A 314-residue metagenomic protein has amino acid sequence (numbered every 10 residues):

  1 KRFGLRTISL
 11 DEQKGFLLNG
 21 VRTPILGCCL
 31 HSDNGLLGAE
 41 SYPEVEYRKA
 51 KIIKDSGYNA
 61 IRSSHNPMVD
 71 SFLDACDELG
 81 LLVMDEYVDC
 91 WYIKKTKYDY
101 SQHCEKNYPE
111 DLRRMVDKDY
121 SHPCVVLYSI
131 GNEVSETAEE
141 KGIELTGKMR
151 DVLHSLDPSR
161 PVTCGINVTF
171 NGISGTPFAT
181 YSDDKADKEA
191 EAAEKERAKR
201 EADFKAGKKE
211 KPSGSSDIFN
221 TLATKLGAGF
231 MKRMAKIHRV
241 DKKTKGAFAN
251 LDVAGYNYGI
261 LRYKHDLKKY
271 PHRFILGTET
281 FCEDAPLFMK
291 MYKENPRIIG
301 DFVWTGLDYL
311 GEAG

Functional and structural regions predicted by a protein language model:
K1-V152, P158-T163, A249-N250: Active-site-adjacent substrate/metal-binding segments within catalytic domains of carbohydrate-active enzymes
C124-Y128, D151-S155, V162-G314: Substrate-binding clefts and catalytic carboxylate motifs of secreted carbohydrate-active enzymes
